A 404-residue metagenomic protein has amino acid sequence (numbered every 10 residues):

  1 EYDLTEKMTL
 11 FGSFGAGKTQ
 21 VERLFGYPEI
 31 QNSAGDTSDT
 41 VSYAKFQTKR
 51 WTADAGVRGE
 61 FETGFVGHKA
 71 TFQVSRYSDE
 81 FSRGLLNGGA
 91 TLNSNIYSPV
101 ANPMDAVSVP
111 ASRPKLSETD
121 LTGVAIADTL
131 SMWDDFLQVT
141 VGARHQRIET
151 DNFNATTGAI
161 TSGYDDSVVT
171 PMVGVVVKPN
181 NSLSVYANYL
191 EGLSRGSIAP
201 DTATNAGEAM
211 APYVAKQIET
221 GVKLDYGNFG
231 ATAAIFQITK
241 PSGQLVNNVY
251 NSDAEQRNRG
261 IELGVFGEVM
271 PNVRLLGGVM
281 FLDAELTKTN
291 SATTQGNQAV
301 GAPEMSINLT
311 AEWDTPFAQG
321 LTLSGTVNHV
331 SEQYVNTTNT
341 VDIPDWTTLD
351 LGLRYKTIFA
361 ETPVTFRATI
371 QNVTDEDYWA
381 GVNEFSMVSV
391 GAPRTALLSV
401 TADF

Functional and structural regions predicted by a protein language model:
E1-G15, T19-F25, V185-Y186, A211-E268 (+4 more regions): Membrane-embedded beta-barrel scaffold of Gram-negative outer-membrane proteins
E1-T19, V41-N154, K178: Face-selective signature of the C-terminal outer-membrane beta-barrel domain
K7-L10, F65, D135-V139, N181-V185 (+4 more regions): Repeated loop/turn-to-beta-strand initiation elements of outer-membrane beta-barrel proteins
A16-E22, G59, V74-E80, A143-E149 (+10 more regions): Transmembrane beta-strands of outer-membrane beta-barrel pores
Q31-T37, G84-P114, I160-G163, A206-A209 (+3 more regions): Surface-exposed loop/turn segments flanking beta-strands in extracellular/periplasmic regions
T48, G67-T71, S75-Y77, K115-K240 (+2 more regions): Structural signature of Gram-negative outer-membrane beta-barrels, strongest in the C-terminal barrel of TonB-dependent
D134, Q237-T239, S252-T337, T374 (+1 more regions): Gram-negative outer-membrane beta-barrel transporters
N272, F317, N328-V335, Y355-F404: C-terminal beta-signal and adjacent terminal beta-strands/loops of Gram-negative outer-membrane beta-barrel proteins
